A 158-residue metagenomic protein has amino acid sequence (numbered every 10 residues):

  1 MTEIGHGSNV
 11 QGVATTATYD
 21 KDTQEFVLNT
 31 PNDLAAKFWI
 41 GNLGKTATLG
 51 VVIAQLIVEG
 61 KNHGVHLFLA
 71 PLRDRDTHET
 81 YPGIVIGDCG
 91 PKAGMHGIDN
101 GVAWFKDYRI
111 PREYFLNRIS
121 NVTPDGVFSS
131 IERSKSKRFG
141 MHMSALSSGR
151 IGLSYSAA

Functional and structural regions predicted by a protein language model:
M1-E3, L67: Core alpha/beta catalytic barrel or barrel-like domain that forms the active/cofactor pocket in diverse metabolic
E3-N9, A35-A36: Sensory/regulatory domains in signal-transduction proteins
S8, H78-T80, F115-S120: Cytochrome P450 core scaffold surrounding the K-helix E-X-X-R motif and the conserved "meander" helix-loop region
V10-G12, K45-A47, N62-H63, G97-N100: Short, solvent-exposed loop/turn segments at the edges of secondary structure
V13, F38-G41, C89-P91: Short beta-alpha junctions and helix-cap segments that line functional grooves
K21, E25-V85: A short core secondary-structure module
C89-A158: Glycine-rich beta->alpha junctions and the first turn(s) of the following alpha-helix
